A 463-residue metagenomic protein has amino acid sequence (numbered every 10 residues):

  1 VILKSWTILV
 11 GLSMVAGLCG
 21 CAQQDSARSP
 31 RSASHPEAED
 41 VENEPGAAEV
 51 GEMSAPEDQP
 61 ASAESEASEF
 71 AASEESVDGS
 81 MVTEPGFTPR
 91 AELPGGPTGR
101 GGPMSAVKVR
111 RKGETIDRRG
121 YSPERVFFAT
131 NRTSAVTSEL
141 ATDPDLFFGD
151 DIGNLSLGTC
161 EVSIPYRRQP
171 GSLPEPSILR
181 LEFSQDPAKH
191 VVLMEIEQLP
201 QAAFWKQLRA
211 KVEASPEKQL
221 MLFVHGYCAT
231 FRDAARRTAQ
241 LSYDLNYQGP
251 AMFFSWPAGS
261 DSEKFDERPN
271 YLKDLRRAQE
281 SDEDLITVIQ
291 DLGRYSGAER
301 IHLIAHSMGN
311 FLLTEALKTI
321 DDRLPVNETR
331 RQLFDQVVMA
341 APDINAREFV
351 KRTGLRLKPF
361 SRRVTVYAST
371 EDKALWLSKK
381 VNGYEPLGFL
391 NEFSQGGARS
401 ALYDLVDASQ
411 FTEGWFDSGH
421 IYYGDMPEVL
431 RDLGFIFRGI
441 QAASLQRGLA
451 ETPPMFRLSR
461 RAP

Functional and structural regions predicted by a protein language model:
V1-I8: Bacterial N-terminal signal peptides that target proteins for export
G17-G20: C-terminal motif of bacterial Sec signal peptides marking the signal peptidase cleavage site
A22-D25: Bacterial signal peptide processing site
A27-S80: Post-signal peptide N-terminal segment of mature Sec-exported envelope proteins
F70, E74-L199, K206-S215, A235 (+4 more regions): Lipolytic serine-hydrolase domain surface
L222-G226, H306, A341: The conserved beta1-alpha1 loop
A229-A234: Short substrate-entry loop that stabilizes the transition state in hydrolases
A305, G309, L313: Gly/Ala-rich beta-loop-alpha elbow adjacent to hydrolase catalytic centers
